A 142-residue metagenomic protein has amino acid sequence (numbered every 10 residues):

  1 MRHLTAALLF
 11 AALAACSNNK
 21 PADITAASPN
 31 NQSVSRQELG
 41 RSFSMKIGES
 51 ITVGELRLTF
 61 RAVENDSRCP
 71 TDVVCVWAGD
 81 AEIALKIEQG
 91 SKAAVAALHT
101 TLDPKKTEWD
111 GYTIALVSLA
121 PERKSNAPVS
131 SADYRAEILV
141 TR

Functional and structural regions predicted by a protein language model:
M1-L4: Positively charged n-region of N-terminal signal peptides that target proteins for export
A12-A15: C-terminal motif of bacterial Sec signal peptides marking the signal peptidase cleavage site
S17-K20: Bacterial signal peptide processing site
N30-W77: N-terminal secretory signal peptides
T52-L56, E88-A93, K106-G111, T141-R142: A short, structured loop/turn motif at beta-sheet edges
G79-S91: Iron-sulfur (Fe-S) cluster-binding segments and ferredoxin-like electron-carrier domains, especially [2Fe-2S]
T100-A120: Short Fe-S-cluster ligation motifs
L119-A132, E137-V140: Short, exposed beta-strand-loop hairpins at the edges of beta-sheets in extracellular/periplasmic proteins
